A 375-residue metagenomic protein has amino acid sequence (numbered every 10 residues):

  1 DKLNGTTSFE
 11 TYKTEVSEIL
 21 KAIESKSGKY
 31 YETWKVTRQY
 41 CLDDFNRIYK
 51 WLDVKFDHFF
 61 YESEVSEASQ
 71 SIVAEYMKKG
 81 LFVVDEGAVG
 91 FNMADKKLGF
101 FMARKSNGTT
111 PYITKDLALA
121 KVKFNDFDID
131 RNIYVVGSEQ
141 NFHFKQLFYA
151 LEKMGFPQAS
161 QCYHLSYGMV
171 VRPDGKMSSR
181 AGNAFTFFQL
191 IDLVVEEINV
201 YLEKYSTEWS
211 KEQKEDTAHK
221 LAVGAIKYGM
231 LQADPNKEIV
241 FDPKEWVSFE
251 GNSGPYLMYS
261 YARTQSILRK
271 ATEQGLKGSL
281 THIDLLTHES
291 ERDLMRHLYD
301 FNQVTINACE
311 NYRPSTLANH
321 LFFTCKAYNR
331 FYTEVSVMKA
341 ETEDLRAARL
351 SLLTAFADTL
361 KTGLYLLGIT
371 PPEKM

Functional and structural regions predicted by a protein language model:
D1-M375: NTP-dependent nucleotidyl-transfer catalytic core
